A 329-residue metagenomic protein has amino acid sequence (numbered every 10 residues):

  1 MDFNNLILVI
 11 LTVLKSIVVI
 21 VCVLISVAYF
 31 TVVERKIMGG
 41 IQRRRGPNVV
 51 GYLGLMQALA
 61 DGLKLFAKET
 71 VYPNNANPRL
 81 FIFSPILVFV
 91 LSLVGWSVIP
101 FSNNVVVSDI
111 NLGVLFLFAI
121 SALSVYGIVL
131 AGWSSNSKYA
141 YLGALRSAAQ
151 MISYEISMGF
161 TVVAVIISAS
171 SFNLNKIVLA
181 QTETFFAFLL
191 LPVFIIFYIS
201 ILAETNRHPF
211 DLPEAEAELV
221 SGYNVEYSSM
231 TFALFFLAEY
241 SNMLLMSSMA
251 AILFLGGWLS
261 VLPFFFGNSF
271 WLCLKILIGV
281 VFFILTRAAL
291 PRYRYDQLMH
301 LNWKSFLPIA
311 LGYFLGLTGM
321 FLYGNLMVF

Functional and structural regions predicted by a protein language model:
M1-F329: Selective transmembrane helix interface/packing segments
